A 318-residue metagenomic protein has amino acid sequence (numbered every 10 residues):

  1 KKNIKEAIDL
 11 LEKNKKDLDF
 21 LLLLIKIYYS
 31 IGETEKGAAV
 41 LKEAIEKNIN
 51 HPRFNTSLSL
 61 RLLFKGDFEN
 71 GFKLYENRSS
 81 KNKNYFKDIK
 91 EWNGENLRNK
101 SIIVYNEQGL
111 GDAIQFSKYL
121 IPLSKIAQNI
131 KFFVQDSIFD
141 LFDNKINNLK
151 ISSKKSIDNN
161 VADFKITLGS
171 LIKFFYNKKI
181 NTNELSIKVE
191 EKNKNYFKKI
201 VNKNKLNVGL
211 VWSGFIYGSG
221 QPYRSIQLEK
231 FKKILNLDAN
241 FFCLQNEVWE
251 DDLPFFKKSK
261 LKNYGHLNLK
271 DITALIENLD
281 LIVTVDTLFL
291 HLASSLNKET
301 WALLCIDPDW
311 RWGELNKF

Functional and structural regions predicted by a protein language model:
K1-L281, D286-F318: Alpha-helical solenoid repeat scaffolds of the TPR/TPR-like class and their adjacent stem/linker regions that mediate
